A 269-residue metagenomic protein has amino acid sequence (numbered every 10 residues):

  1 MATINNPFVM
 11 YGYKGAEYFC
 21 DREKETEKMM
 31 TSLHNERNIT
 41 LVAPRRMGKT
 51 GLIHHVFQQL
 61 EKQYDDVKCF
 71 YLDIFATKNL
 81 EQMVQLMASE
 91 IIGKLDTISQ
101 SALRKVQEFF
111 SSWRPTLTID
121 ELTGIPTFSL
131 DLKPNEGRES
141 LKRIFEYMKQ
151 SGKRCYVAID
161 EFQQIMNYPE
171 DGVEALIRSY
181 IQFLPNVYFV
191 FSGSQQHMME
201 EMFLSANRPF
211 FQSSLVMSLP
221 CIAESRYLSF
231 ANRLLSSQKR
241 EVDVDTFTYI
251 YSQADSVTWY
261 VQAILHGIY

Functional and structural regions predicted by a protein language model:
M1-I39, P44, Q59-D65: A short, basic N-terminal segment
R22, T50, V257: Short, conserved phosphate/pyrophosphate- and ester-handling motifs at nucleotide-, phospho-/glycolipid
A43-M47, G51-Y156: P-loop NTPase nucleotide-binding core
D65-C69, P185-V187, Q212-L215: Short glycine-/polar-rich loops that comprise or flank the Walker A/P-loop and associated switch/sensor motifs
F75-L80, Q164, S194-M198, I222-E224: Conserved nucleotide-binding/hydrolysis micro-motifs of P-loop NTPases
T127-Q195, L204: Conserved Walker B catalytic segment
E201-S252: Helix-loop-helix "sensor" segment of P-loop NTPases
T248-Q253, W259-Y269: C-terminal helical "lid" of AAA+/P-loop NTPase domains
